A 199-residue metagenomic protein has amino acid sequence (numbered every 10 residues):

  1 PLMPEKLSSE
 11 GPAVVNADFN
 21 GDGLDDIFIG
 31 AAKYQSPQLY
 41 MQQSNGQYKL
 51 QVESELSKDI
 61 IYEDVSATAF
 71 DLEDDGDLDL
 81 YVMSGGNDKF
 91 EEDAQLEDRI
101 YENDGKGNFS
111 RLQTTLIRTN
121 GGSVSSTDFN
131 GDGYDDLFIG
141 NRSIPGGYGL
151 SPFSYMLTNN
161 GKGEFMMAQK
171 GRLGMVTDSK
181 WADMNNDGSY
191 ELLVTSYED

Functional and structural regions predicted by a protein language model:
P1-S9, M41-Y62, E97-T119, S151-G174 (+1 more regions): Blade-edge motifs of beta-propeller repeat domains
L2-A32: Beta-strand-rich domains and repeat architectures in extracellular enzymes and scaffolds, especially beta-propellers
E10-G21, M41, D64-D74, L78 (+6 more regions): Beta-propeller blade termini
D26-A31, L80-S84, L137-N141, L192-S196: Hydrophobic beta-strand segments that make up the repeating blades of beta-propeller and related beta-repeat
F28-S44: Beta-propeller domains
A32-Q35, F90-L96, G146-P152, Y197-D199: Short, solvent-exposed loop/turn segments at conserved positions within beta-propeller repeat blades
K58-E102: A generic tandem-repeat structural signature
N108, L116-L157, E164-M184, G188-D199: Solenoidal tandem-repeat scaffolds enriched in leucines and small polar residues
